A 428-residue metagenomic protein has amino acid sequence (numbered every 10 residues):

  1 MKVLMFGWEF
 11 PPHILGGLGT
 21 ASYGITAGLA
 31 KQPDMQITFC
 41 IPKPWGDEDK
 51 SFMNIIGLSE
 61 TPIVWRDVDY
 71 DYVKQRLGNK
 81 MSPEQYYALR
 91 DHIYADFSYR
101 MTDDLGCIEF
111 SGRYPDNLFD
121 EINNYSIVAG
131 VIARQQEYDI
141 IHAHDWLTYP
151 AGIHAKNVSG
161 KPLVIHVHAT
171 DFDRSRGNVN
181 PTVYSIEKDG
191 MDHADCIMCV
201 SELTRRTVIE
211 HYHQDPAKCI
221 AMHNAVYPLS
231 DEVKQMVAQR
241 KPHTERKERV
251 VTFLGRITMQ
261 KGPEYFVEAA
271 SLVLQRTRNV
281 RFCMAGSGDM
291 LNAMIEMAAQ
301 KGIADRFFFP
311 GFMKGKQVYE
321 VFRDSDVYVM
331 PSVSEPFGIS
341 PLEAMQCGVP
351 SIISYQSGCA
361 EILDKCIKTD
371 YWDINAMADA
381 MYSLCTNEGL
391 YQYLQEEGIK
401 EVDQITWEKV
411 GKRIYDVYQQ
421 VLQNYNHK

Functional and structural regions predicted by a protein language model:
M35-A133: A conserved catalytic-core segment of Leloir-type glycosyltransferases
M198, H243-A270, Q395: Conserved donor-binding/catalytic core segment of Leloir-type glycosyltransferases
L203, A225: Carbohydrate-associated surface elements
A293-M313: Nucleotide-activated donor-binding/catalytic signature segment of Leloir-type glycosyltransferases, i.e., the conserved
F312-M313, E320-S325: Short alpha-helical donor nucleotide-sugar binding micro-motif in glycosyltransferases
V333: Aromatic "clamp/platform" in nucleotide-sugar-dependent glycosyltransferases that forms part of the donor/acceptor
P350-I353: Short hydrophobic beta-strand element within catalytic cores of glycosyltransferases and related nucleotide-activated
C366-I374, S383-E388: Conserved acidic donor-binding segment of nucleotide-sugar-dependent glycosyltransferases
